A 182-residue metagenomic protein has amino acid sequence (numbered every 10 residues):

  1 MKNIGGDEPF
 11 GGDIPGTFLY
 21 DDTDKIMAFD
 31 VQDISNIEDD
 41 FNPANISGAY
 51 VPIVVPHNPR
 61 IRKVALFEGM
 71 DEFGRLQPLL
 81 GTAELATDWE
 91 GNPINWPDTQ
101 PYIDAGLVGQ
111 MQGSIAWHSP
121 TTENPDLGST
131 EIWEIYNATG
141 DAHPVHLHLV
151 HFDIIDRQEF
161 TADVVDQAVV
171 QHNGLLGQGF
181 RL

Functional and structural regions predicted by a protein language model:
M1-N173: Extended terminal and domain-junction accessory segments
